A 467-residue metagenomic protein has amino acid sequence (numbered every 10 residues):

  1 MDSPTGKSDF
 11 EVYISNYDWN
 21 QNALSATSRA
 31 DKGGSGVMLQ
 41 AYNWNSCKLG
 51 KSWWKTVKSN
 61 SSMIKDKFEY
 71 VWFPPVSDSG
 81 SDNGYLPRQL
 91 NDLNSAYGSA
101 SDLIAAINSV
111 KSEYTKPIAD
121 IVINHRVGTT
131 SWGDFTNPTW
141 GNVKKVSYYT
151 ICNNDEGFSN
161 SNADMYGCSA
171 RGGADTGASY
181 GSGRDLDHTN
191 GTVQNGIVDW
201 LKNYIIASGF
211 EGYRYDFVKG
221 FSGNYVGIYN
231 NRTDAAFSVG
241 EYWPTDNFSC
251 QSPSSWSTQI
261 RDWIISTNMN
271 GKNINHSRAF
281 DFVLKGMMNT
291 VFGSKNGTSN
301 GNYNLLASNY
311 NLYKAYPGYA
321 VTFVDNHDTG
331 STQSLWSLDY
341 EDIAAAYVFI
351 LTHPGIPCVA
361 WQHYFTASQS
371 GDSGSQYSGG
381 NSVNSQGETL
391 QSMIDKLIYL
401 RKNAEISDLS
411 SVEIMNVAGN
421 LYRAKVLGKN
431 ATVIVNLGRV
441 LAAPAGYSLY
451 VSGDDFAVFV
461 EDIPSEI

Functional and structural regions predicted by a protein language model:
D2-D9, I14: Short, exposed coil/turn segments at beta-strand boundaries within extracellular/luminal domains
Y13-W44, S59-K65, P75-S77, D82-N91 (+2 more regions): Active-site-proximal helices and loops of the catalytic beta/alpha 8
T27-S46, S169-D185: N-terminal small/glycine-rich loop or linker at the start of catalytic domains across soluble metabolic enzymes
Y42-K55, R184-N195: Active-site mouth loops of central-metabolism enzymes
V57, S99, L103, Q194-I197 (+1 more regions): Aromatic/hydrophobic pocket-lining residues that form the small-molecule binding cavity in soluble enzyme cores
I64-K65, G98-S131, P138: Substrate-binding cleft of carbohydrate-active enzyme catalytic domains
D82-L93, N124-S169, N231-D234: Aromatic- and acidic-residue-enriched segments that line the glycan-binding/catalytic groove of carbohydrate-active
P138-S208, V218: Active-site-adjacent "subsite" loops/lids of carbohydrate-active enzymes
